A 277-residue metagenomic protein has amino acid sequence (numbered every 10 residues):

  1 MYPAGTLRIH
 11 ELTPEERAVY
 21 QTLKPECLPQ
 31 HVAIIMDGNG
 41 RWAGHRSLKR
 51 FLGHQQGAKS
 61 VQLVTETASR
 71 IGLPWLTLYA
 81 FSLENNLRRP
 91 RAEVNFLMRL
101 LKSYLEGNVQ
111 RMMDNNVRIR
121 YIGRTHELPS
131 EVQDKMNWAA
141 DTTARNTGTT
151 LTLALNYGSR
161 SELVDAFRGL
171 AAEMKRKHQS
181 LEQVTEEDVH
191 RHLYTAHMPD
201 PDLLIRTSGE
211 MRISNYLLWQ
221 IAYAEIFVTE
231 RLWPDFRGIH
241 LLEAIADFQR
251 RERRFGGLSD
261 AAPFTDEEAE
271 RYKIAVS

Functional and structural regions predicted by a protein language model:
M1-S277: Flexible, compositionally biased loop and terminal segments
